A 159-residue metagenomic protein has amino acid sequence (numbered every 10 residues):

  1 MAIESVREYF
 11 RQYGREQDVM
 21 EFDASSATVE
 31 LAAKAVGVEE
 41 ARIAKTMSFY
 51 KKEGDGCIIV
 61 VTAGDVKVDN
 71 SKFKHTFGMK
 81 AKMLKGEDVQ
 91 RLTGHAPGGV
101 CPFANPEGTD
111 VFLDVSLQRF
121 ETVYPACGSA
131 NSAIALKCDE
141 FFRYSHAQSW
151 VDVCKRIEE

Functional and structural regions predicted by a protein language model:
M1-E159: Extended, low-hydrophobicity, polar/charged segments
